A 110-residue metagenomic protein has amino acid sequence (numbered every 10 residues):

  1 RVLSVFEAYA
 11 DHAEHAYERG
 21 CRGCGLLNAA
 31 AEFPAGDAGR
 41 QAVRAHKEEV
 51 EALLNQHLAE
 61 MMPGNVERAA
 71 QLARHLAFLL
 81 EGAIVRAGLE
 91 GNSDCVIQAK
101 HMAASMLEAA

Functional and structural regions predicted by a protein language model:
R1, G39, V43, N65-L72 (+1 more regions): Residue-level recognition of alpha-helical structural elements
R1-R22, A73-L76: Hydrophobic alpha-helical connector segments
L3-S4, E18, G36-M62, H101: Amphipathic alpha-helical packing segments from all-alpha helical-bundle domains
H12, F33-G36, R86, M106-A109: Phosphate/oxyanion-binding loops and surfaces in catalytic or ligand/nucleic-acid-binding neighborhoods
Y17-A38: Amphipathic alpha-helical segments used for helix-helix packing
R22-G25, E67-R86, Q98, M102-S105: Hydrophobic alpha-helical segments that form the core of small-molecule binding pockets and/or dimer interfaces
